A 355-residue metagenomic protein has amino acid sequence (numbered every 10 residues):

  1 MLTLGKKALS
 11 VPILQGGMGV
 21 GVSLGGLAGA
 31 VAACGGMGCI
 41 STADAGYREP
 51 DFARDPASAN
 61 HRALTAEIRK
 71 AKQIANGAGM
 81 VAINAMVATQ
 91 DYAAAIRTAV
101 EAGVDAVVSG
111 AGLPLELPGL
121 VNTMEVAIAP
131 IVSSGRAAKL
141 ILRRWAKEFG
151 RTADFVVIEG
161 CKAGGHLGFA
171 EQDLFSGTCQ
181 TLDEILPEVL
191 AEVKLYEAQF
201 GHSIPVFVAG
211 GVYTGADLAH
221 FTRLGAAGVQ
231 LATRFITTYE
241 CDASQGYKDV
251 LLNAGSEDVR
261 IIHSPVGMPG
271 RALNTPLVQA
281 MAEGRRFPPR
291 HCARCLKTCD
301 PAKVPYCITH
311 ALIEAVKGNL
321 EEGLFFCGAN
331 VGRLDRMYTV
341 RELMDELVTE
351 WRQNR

Functional and structural regions predicted by a protein language model:
M1-Q199: Active-site entrance/lid segments in N-terminal catalytic domains of soluble metabolic enzymes
L14, A163-F207, Y213-R355: Conserved active-site-proximal phosphate/metal-binding subdomains
V22, V212-Y213: Residue-level detector of alpha-helix initiation sites
